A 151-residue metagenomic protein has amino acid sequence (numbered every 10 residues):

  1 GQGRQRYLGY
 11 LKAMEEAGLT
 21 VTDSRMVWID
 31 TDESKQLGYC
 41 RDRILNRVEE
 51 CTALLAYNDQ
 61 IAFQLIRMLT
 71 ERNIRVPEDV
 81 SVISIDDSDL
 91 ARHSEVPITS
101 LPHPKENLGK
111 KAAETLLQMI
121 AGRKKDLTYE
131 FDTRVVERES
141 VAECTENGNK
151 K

Functional and structural regions predicted by a protein language model:
G1-K151: Bacterial carbohydrate/catabolite-sensing allosteric modules
